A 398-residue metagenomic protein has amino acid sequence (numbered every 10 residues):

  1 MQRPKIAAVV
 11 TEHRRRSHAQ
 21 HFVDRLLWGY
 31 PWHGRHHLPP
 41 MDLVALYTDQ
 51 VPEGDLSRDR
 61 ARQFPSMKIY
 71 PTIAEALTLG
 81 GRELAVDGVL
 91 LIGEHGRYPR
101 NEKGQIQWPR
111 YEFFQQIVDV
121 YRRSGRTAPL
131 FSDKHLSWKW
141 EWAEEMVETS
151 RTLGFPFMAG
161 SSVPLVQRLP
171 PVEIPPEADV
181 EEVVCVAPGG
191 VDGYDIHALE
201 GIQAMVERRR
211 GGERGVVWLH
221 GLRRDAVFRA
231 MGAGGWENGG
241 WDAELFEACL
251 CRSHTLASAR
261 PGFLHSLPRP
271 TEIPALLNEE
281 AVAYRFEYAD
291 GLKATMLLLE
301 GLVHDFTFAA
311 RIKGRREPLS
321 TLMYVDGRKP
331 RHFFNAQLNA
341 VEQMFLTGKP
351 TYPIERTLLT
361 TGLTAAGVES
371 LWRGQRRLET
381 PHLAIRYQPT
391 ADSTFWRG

Functional and structural regions predicted by a protein language model:
M1-Q63, V183: N-terminal Rossmann-like dinucleotide-binding module
R3, G104, Q343-G398: C-terminal helix-rich "cap/oligomerization" subdomain common to oxidoreductases
A8, D87-L91, S132: Redox-cofactor binding/interface segments in oxidoreductases and associated redox assembly factors
V44, E83-D87, E181: Conserved acidic residues
P65-Y98, F113, D119-V120: A structured beta-alpha segment of the ubiquitous adenosine-cofactor-binding alpha/beta core
E94-P164: Beta-strand-loop-alpha-helix segment that lines the small-molecule cofactor/substrate pocket of alpha/beta enzymes
V183-G291, L299-G301, G362: Rossmann-like dinucleotide-binding domain that binds NAD(P)(H)
S258-E355: NAD(P)-dinucleotide binding in Rossmann-like oxidoreductases
